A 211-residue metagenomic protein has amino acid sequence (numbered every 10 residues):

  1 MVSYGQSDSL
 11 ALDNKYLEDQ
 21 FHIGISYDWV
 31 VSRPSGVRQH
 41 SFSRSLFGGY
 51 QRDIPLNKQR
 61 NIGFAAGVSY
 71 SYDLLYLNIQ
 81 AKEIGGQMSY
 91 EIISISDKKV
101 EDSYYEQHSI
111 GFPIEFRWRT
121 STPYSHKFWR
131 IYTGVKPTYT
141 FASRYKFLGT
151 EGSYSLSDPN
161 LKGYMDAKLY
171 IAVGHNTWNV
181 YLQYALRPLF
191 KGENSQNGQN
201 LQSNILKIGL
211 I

Functional and structural regions predicted by a protein language model:
Y4-D53: Short glycine/proline- and aromatic-enriched beta-strand/turn motifs that initiate or cap beta-hairpins
S7-E18, P55-I62, S121-W129: Short loop/turn motifs that connect adjacent beta-strands in outer-membrane beta-barrel proteins
Y16, Q20, S157-I211: Predominantly the C-terminal beta-signal and adjacent terminal strand-loop region of outer-membrane beta-barrel
I25-V31, V68-Y76, W118-T120, V135-S143 (+2 more regions): Transmembrane beta-strands of outer-membrane beta-barrel pores
P34-S41, L75-G86, Y90-Q107, T140-T150 (+1 more regions): Extracellular/periplasm-exposed beta-strand and loop segments of Gram-negative cell-envelope proteins, dominated by
S43-G49, G63, Q107-P113, Y164-K168 (+1 more regions): Transmembrane beta-barrel architecture of outer-membrane proteins
G48-I54, V68-Y70, F112-W118, T133-P137 (+3 more regions): Residues on the lipid-exposed face of transmembrane beta-strands in outer-membrane beta-barrel proteins
Q59-E83: Early exported N-terminus immediately downstream of N-terminal targeting peptides
